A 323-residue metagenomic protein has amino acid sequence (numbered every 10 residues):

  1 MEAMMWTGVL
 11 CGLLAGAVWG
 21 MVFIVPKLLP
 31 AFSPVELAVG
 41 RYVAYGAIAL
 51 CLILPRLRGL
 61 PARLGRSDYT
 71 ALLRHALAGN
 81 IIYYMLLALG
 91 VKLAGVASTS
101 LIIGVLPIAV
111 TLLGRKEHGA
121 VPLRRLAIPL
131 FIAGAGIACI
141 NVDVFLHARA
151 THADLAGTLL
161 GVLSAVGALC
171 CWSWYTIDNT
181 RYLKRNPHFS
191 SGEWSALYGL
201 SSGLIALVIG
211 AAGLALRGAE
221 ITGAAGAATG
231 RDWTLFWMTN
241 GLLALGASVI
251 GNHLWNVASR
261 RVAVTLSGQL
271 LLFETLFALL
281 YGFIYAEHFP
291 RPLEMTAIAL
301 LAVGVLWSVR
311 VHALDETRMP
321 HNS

Functional and structural regions predicted by a protein language model:
M1-V39, A135, A148-L183, L204 (+1 more regions): Glycine-/small-residue-enriched transmembrane alpha-helix faces in small-molecule transporters and effluxers
T7-A15, L60-L86, L160-A168, E220-I250 (+1 more regions): Loop-to-transmembrane-helix transition segments
G16, G40, N80, Y84 (+3 more regions): Helix-helix packing/entry segments at the starts of transmembrane helices
M21-F23, L54-I103, C139, A244-V262: Specific transmembrane alpha-helical segments of multi-pass solute transporters/efflux pumps, especially DMT/EamA
L29, L37, G90, K116-H118 (+6 more regions): Hydrophobic/aromatic residues within transmembrane alpha-helices of multi-pass small-molecule transporters
A31-I82, P107-L112, I132, C170-D178 (+3 more regions): Transmembrane alpha-helices of multi-pass small-molecule transport proteins
Y42, V264, G268-S323: C-terminal-most transmembrane helix of multi-pass membrane proteins
A49, I53, P122-H147, L293-H312: Hydrophobic transmembrane alpha-helices of multi-pass small-molecule transport proteins
